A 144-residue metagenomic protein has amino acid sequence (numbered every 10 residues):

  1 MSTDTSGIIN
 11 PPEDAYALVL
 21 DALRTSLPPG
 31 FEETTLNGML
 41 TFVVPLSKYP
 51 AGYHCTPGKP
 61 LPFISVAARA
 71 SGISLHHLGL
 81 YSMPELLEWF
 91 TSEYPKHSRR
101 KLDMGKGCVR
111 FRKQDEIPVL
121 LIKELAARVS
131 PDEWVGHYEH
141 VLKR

Functional and structural regions predicted by a protein language model:
M1-R144: Charge-dense, helix-prone N-terminal extensions
